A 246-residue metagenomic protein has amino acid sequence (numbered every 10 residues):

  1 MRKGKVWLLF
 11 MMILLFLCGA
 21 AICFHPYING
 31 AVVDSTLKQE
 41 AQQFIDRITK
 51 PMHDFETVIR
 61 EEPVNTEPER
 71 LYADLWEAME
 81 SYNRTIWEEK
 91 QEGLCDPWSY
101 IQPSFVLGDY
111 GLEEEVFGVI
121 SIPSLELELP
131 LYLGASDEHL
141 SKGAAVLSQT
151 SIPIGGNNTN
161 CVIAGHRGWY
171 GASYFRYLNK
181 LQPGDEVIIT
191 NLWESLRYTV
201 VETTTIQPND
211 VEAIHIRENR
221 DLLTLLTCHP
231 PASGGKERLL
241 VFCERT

Functional and structural regions predicted by a protein language model:
R2-Q182, E186-T246: Solvent-exposed, non-transmembrane regions of membrane-associated and secreted proteins
